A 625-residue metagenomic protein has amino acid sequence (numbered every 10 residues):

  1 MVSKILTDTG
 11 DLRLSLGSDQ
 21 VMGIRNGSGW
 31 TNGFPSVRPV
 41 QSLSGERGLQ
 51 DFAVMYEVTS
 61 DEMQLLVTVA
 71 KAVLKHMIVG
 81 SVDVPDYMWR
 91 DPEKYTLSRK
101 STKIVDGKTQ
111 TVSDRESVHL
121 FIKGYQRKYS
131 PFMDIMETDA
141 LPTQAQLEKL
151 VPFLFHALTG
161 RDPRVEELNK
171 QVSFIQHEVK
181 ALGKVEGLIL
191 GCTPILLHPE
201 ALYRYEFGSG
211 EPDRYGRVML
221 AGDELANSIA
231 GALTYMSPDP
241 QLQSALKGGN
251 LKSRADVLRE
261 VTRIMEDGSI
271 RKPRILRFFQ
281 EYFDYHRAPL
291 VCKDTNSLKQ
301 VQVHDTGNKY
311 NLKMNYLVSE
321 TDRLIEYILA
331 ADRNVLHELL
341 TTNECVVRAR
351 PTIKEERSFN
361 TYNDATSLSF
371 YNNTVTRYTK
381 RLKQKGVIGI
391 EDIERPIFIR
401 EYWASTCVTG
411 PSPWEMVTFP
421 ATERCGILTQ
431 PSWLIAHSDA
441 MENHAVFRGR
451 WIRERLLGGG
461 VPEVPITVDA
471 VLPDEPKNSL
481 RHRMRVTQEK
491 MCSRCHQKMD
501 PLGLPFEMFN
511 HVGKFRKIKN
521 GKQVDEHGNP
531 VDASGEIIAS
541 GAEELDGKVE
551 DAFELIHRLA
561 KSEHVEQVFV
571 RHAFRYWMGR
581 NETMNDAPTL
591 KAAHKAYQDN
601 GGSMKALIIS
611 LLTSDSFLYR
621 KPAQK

Functional and structural regions predicted by a protein language model:
M1-K625: Low-complexity, glycine/serine/threonine/alanine-rich intrinsically disordered linker and propeptide segments
